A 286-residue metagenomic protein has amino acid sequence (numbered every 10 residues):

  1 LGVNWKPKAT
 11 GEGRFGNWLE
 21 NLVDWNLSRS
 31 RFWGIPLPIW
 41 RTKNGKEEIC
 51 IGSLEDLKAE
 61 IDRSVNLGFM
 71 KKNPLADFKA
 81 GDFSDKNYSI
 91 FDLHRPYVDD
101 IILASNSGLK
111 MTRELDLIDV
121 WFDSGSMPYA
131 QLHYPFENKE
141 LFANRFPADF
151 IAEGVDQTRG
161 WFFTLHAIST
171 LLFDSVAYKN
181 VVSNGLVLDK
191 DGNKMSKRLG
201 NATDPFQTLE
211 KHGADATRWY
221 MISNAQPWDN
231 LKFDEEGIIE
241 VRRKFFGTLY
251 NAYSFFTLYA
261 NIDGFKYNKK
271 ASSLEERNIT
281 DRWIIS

Functional and structural regions predicted by a protein language model:
L1-I262, Y267-K270, R277-S286: Structured secondary-structure scaffolds
